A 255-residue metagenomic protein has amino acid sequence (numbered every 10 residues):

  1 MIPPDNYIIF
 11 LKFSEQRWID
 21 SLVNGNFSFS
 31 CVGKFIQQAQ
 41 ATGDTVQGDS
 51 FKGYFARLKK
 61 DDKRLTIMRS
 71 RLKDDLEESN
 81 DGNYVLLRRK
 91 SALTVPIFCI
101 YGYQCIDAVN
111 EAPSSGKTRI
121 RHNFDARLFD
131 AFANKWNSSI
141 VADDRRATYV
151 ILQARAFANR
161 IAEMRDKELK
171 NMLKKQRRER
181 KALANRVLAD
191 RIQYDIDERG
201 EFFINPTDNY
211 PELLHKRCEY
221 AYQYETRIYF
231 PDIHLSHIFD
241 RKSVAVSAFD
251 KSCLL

Functional and structural regions predicted by a protein language model:
M1-L255: NAD-dependent ADP-ribosyltransferases
